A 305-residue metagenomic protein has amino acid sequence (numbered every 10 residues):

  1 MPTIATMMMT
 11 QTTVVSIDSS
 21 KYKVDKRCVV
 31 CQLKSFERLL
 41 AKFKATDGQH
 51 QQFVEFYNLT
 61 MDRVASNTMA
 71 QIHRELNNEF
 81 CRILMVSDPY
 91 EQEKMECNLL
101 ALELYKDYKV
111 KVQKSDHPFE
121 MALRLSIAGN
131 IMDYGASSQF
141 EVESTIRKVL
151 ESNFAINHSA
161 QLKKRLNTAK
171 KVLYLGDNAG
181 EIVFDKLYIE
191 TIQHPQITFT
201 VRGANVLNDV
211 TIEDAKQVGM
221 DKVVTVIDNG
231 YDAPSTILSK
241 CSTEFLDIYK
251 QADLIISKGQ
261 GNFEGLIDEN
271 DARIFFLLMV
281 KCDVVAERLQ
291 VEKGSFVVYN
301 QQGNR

Functional and structural regions predicted by a protein language model:
P2, M8-A169: Electropositive, gly/pro-rich neighborhoods at or near active sites that engage anionic ligands
I156, I182-V183, D209: Loop/helix-junction capping segments adjacent to catalytic residues or to phosphate/diphosphate-binding pockets
S159, L173-L175, F184: Extracytoplasmic beta-rich ectodomain segments of secreted or membrane-anchored proteins
K170-K171, P195-F199, R273: Residues at the starts of beta-strands that form the adenosine-phosphate
K171-L173, D253-L254: Structural motif
N178-T198: Histidine-anchored nucleotide/phosphate-binding helix
V201-G203, L207, D214-R305: C-terminal functional extensions of proteins
